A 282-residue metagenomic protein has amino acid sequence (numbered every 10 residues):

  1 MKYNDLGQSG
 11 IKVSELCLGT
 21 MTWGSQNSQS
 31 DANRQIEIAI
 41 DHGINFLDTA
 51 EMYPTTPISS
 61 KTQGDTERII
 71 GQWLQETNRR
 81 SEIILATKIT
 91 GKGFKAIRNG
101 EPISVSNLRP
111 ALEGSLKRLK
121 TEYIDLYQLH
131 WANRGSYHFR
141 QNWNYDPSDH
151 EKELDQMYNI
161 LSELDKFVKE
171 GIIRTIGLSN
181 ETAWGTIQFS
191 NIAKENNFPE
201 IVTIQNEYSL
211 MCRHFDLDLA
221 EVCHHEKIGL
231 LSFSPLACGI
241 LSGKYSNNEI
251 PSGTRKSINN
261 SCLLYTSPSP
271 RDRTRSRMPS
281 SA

Functional and structural regions predicted by a protein language model:
M1-T87, V105-R109, E113, E122 (+1 more regions): N-terminal binding-site loop/beta-alpha segment at the start of enzyme catalytic domains that lines or forms
S14-L18, L47, L85-T87, Y127-L129 (+3 more regions): Hydrophobic faces of well-ordered beta-strands that scaffold small-molecule active sites in alpha/beta enzyme cores
M21-W23, M52, K88-K92, L129-A132 (+3 more regions): Active-site beta-loop-alpha junctions enriched in small/polar residues
Y53-P57, G93-R98: A short acidic, helix-capping loop that chelates divalent metal ions and anchors anionic groups
I97-Q205, S209: Glycine/proline-rich, positively charged, aromatic-decorated active-site loop/lid region on the catalytic face
F215-T254: Aromatic-lined glycan-binding groove of carbohydrate-active enzymes
Y265-T274: Conserved small/polar residues in nucleotide/adenosyl-binding loops
S276-A282: Hydrophobic alpha-helical segments, chiefly the membrane-spanning helices and signal/signal-anchor peptides
